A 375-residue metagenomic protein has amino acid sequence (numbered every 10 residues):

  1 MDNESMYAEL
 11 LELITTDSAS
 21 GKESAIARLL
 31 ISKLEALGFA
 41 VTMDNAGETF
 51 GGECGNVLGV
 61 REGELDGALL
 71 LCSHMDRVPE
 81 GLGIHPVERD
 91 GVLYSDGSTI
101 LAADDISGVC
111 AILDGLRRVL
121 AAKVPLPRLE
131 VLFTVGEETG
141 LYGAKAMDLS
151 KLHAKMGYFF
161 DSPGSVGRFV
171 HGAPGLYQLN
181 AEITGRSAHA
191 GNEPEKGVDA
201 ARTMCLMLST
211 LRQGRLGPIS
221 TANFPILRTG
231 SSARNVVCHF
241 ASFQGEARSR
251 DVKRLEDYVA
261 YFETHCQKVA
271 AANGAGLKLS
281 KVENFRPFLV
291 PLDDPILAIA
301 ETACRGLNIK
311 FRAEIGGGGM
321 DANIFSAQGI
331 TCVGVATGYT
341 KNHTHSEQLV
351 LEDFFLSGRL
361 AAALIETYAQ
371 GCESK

Functional and structural regions predicted by a protein language model:
M1-C54: N-terminal helical capping/dimerization or prosegment-like subdomains of hydrolases acting on amide or phosphate bonds
L11, T15, N223-S231, E246 (+4 more regions): A short beta-alpha structural unit
A27, K33, G52-E53, V60 (+5 more regions): Active-site metal-coordination/substrate-binding segment of hydrolases, especially metallo-dependent peptidases
G47, M75-R77, L132-G140, S162-G164 (+2 more regions): Acidic, glycine-rich active-site loops and adjacent beta-strand->loop/helix elements that engage anionic groups
G55, A233, H239-A241, K310-G371: Zn-dependent metallopeptidase/amidohydrolase metal-coordination segment
G97-P174, L216, A222-F224, T229-N235 (+2 more regions): Acidic/histidine-rich catalytic neighborhood of metal-dependent amide-processing enzymes
E193-R228, V236, K253-L277: Acidic-enriched catalytic cores of C-N bond-cleaving enzymes acting on peptides and small amides
R202-G217, R228, V259, F285-V333: Active-site-adjacent substrate-binding region of metalloamidase/peptidase-like peptide-processing proteins
